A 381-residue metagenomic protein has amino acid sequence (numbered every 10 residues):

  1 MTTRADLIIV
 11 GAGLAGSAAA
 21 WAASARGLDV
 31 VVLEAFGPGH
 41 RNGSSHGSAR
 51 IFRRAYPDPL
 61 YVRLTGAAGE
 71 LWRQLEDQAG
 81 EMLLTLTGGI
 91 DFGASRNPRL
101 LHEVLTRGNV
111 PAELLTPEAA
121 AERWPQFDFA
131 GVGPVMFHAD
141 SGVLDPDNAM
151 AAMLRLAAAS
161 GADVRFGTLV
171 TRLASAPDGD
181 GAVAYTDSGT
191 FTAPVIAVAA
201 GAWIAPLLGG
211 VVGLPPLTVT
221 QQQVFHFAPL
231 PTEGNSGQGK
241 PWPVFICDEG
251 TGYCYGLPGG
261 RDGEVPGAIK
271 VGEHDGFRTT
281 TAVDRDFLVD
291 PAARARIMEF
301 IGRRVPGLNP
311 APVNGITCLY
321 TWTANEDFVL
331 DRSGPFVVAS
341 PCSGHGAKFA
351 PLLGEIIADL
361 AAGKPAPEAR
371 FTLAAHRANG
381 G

Functional and structural regions predicted by a protein language model:
T2-A15, V31: Beta1/beta-strand and adjacent pyrophosphate-binding region of the FAD-binding site in flavoprotein oxidoreductases
I8-V10, L33, F191-W203, G354: Short hydrophobic core segments
W21-A25, M82-L84, T190, A202-G334: Active-site substrate-recognition segment that forms the wall of the catalytic cavity or substrate channel
S24-S44: Glycine-rich FAD pyrophosphate-binding loop
A49-R123, V132-G133, Y253: Dinucleotide-binding Rossmann-like beta1-alpha1 core, especially the glycine-rich loop that anchors the ADP
R63-L64, D91-N97, M136-R155, D286-A293: Short beta-strand to alpha-helix junction loop
F137-P194: Helical element adjacent to the flavin cofactor pocket in flavoenzyme catalytic cores
R296-G381: C-terminal catalytic lobe of FAD-dependent flavoproteins
